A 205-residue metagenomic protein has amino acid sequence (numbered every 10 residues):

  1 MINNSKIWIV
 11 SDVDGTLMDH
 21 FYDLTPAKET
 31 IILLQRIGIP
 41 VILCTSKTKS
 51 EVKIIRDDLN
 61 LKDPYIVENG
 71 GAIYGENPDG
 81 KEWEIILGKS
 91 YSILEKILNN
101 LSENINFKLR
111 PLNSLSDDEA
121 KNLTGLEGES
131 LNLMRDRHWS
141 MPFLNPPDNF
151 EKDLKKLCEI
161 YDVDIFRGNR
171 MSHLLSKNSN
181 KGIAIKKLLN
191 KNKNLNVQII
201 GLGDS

Functional and structural regions predicted by a protein language model:
M1-I2, D57: Short loop/turn motifs at secondary-structure junctions and domain boundaries
I2-F21, I185, D204: Asp-based phosphoryl-transfer active-site loop
N3-V10, P26-I39, K191, V197: A short, Lys/Arg-enriched amphipathic alpha-helix followed by its capping loop at the start of a domain
L17-Y22, I42-C44, S176-N178: Short, flexible loop segments at the rims of nucleotide/cofactor-binding pockets, characterized by
T25-N113: Active-site phosphate-binding/coordination module
P26-A27, K181, S205: Amphipathic coiled-coil/heptad-repeat helices and related helical stalk/stem segments that mediate oligomerization
S46, G201-S205: Glycine-rich beta-to-alpha transition loops that act as phosphate-gripper elements at the mouths of alpha/beta enzyme
L101-L202: Conserved acidic, metal-coordinating active-site core of Asp-based, Mg2+-dependent phosphoryl-transfer enzymes
